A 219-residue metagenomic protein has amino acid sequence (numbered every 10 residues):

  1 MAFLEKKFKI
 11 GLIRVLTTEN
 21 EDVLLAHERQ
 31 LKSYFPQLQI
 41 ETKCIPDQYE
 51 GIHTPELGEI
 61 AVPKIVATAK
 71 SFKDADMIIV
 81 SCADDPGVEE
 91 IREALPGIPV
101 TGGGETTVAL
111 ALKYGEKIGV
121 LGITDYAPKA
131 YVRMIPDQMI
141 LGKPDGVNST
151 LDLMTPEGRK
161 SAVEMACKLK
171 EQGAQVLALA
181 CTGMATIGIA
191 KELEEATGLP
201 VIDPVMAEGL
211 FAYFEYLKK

Functional and structural regions predicted by a protein language model:
M1-I60, G119-E157: N-terminal glycine-rich anion-binding loop in soluble enzyme alpha/beta folds
L38, I98, E116, Q138-M139 (+1 more regions): A structural micro-motif
T42-K43, I79-V80, V100-G103, A178-L179 (+1 more regions): General beta-strand structural signal in soluble alpha/beta enzymes
T54-S71, P156-M165: Glycine-rich, highly charged phosphate/nucleotide-binding loops
M77-E90, M165, K170-T197, E208-Y213: Hydrophobic alpha-helical
R92-K113, L193-A212: Short, acidic/small-residue loops that bind anionic groups at enzyme active sites
T107-D125: A short beta-strand-loop micro-motif that forms or neighbors metal/cofactor- and ligand-binding patches at active-site
V108-Y114, A130, T150-P156, L210-E215: Short, charged, surface-exposed secondary-structure boundary motifs
